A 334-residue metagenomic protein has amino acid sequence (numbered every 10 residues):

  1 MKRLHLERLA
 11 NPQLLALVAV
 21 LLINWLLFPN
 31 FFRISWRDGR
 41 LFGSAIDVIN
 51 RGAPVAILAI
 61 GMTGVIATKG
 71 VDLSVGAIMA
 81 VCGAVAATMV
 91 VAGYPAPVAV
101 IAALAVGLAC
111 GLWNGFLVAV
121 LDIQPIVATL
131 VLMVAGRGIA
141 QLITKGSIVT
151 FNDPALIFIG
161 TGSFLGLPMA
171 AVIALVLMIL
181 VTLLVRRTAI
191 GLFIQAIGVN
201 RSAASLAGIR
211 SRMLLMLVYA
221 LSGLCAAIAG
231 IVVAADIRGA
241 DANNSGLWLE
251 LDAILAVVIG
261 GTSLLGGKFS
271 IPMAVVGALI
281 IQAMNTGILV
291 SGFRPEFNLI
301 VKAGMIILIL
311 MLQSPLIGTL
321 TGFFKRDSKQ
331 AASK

Functional and structural regions predicted by a protein language model:
M1-I57, G93-V98, K329-K334: Membrane-interfacial amphipathic/re-entrant helices at transmembrane-helix boundaries
M1-L26, I179, V199, L206-M213 (+2 more regions): Cytosolic-side transmembrane-helix boundaries in multi-pass membrane proteins
H5, D38, L121, P125-R187 (+5 more regions): Transmembrane helix-bundle core of multi-pass membrane transporters and related energy-transducing complexes
I23-N30, L41-A92, F116-I123, V257-I271 (+1 more regions): Single transmembrane alpha-helix segments in multi-pass membrane proteins
N30-D47, A140-I143, V185-R186, G191 (+2 more regions): Inter-helical junctions in multi-pass inner-membrane proteins, predominant in energy-converting antiporter-like
Y94-M133, G277: Alpha-helical transmembrane segments within multi-pass membrane transporters and channels
P95-A103, A109-N114, L165-D241: Helix-loop-helix "hairpin" substructures at the membrane interface of multi-pass membrane proteins
A226, I237, D241-A303: Transmembrane alpha-helical segments in multi-pass inner-membrane proteins
